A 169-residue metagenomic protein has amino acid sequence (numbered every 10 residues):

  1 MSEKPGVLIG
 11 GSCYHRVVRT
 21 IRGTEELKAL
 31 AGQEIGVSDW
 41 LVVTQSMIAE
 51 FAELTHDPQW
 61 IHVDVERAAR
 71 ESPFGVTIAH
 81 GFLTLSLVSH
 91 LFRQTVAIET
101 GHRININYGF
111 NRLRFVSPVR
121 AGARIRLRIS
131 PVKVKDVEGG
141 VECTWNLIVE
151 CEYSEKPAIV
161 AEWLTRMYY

Functional and structural regions predicted by a protein language model:
V17-A79: Catalytic strand-loop segment that frames the active site of acyl-thioester-processing enzymes
V17-L30, F115, V119-Y169: HotDog/MaoC-like acyl-thioester-processing domains
P73-V76, S86-R128: Hydrophobic beta-strand-centered segment that forms part of the acyl-chain substrate-binding groove
F82-T84: A solvent-exposed, acidic/Ser-Thr-rich amphipathic alpha-helical stretch
